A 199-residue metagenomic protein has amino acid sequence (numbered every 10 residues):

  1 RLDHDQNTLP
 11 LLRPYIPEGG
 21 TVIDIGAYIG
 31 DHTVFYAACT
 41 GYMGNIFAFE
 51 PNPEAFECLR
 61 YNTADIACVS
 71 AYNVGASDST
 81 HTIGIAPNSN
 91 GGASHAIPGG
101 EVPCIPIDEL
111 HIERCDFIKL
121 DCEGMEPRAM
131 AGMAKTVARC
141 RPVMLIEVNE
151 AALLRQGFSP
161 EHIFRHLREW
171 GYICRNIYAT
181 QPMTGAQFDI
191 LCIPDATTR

Functional and structural regions predicted by a protein language model:
R1-R199: Phosphate/nucleotide-binding beta-alpha loop and adjacent structural elements of enzyme active sites
